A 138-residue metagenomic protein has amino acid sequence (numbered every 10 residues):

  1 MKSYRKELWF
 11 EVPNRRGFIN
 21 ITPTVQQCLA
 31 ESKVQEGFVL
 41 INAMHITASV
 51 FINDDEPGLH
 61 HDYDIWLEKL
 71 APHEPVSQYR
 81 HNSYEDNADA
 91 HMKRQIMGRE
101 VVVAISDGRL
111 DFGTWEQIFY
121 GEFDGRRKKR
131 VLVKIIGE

Functional and structural regions predicted by a protein language model:
M1-E138: Active-site histidine-anchored catalytic micro-motif
